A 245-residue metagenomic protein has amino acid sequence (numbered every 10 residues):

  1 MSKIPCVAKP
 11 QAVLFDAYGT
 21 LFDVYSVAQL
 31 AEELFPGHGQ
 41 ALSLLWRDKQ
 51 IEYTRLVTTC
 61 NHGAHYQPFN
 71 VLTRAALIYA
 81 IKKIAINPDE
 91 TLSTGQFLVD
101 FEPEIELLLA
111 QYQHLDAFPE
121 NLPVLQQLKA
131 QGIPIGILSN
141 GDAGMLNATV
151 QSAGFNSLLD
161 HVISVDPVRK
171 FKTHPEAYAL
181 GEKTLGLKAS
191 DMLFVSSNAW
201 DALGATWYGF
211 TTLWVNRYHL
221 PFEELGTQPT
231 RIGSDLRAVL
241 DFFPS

Functional and structural regions predicted by a protein language model:
M1-V13, Q126, L138-S245: Asp-based, Mg2+/Mn2+-dependent phosphohydrolase catalytic module
S2-I51: Active-site neighborhood of HAD-like aspartate-dependent phosphohydrolases
V27, L42, E104, F155-L158: Hydrophobic side chains within well-formed alpha-helices
Q29-L30, L45, A75-Y79, L107 (+4 more regions): Alpha-helical elements of Rossmann-like donor-binding domains used by nucleotide-donor carbohydrate transfer enzymes
A31, W46-Q50, T73, I81 (+2 more regions): Hydrophobic alpha-helical core bundles mediating ligand binding, dimerization, or RNAP-core interactions
F35-G39, K83-F97, A130, G154-L158 (+1 more regions): Short helix-capping segments at alpha-helix termini
Q40, Y53-E106: A metal-dependent, Asp-based hydrolase signature
N70-R74, E90-I137, N147, P175: Short, acidic loop-to-helix structural element flanking the phosphoryl-transfer center in phosphate-processing enzymes
